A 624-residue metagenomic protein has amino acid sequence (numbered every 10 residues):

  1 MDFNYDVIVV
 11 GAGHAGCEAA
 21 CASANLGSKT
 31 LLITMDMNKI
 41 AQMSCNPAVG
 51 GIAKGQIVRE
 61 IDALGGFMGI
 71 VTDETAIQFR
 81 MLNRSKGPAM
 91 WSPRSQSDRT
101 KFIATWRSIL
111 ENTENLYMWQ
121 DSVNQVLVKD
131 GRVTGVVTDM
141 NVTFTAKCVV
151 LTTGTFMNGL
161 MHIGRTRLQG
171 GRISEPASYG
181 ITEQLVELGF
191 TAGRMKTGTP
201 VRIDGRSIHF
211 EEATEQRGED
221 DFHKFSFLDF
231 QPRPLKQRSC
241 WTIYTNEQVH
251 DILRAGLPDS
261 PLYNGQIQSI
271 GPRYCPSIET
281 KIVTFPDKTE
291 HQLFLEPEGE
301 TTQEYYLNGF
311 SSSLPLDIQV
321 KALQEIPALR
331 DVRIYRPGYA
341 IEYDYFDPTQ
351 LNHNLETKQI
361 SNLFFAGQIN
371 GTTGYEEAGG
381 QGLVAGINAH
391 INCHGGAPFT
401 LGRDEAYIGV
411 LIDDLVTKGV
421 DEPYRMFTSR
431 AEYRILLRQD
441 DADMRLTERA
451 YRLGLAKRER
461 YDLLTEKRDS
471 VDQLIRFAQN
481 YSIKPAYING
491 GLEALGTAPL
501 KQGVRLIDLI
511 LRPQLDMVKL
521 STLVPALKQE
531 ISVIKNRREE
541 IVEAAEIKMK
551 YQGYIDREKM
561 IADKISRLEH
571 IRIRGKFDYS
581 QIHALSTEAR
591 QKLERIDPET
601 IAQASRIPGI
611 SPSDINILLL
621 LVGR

Functional and structural regions predicted by a protein language model:
D2-A15: Beta1/beta-strand and adjacent pyrophosphate-binding region of the FAD-binding site in flavoprotein oxidoreductases
F3-Y5, D139-C148: Core beta-strand elements of the Rossmann-like FAD/NAD(P) dinucleotide-binding domain in flavoenzyme oxidoreductases
V10, T143-G154: Short hydrophobic core segments
C21-Q125, M140, T152-R172, P176 (+3 more regions): Conserved N-terminal/central alpha/beta ligand/cofactor-binding core
D36-N38, K54, T182-V320, T417-G490 (+2 more regions): An anion/pyrophosphate-binding glycine-rich loop and adjacent beta-alpha core in soluble alpha-beta enzymes
L127-T143: Conserved beta-strand-loop-beta-strand element in the redox core of flavoprotein oxidoreductases
Y306-T372, T400-D413, R538-K592, D597: A glycine-rich dinucleotide-binding beta-alpha-beta segment and adjacent secondary-structure elements that constitute
R430, T447-N616, L620-R624: Extended, charge-enriched "interface" segments that sit outside catalytic cores
